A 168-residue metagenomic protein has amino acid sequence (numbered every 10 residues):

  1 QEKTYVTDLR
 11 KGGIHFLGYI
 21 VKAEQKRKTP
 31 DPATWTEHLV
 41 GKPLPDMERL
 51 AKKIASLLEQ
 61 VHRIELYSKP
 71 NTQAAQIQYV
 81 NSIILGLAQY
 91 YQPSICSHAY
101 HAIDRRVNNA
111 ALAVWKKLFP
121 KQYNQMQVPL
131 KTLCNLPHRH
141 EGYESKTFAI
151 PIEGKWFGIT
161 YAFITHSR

Functional and structural regions predicted by a protein language model:
Q1-R168: Non-catalytic terminal/accessory segments
